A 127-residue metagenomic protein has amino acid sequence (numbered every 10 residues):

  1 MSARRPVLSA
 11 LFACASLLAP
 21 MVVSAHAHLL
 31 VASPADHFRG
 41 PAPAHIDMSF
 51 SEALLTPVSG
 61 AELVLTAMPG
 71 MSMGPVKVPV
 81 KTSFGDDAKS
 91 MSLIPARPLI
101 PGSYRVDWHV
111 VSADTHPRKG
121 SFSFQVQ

Functional and structural regions predicted by a protein language model:
M1-C14: Bacterial N-terminal signal peptides that target proteins for export
S16-L17, F38: Hydrophobic alpha-helical membrane context
A19-V22: N-terminal signal peptide c-region/cleavage motif recognized by signal peptidases
A25-H26: Boundary of Sec targeting at the N-terminus
L29, F38-P41, E52-Q125: Acidic, low-complexity Ser/Thr/Gly/Pro-rich repeat segments typical of extracellular/periplasmic and surface-exposed
S33-A35: Surface-exposed, proline-enriched loop/turn segments that connect beta strands in immunoglobulin-like
A42-M48: Structural beta-strand segments of beta-rich domains
